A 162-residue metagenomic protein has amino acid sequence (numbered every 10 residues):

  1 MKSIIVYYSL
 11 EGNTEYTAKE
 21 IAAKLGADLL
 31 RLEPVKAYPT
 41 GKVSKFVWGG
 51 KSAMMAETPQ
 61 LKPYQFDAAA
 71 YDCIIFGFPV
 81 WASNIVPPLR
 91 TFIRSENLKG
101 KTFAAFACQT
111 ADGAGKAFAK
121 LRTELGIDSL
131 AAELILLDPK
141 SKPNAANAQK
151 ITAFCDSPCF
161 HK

Functional and structural regions predicted by a protein language model:
M1-F76, S83-I85, R90, R94 (+1 more regions): N-terminal beta1-alpha1-beta2 submodule of the flavodoxin-like/Rossmannoid cofactor-binding fold
I5, F76, A104-A107, A132: Structural beta-sheet core signal
R31-P34, F106-A107, A132-D138: A generic structural motif
V80-S83, Q109-G113, D138-S141: Short Gly/Pro-enriched loop/turn and capping motifs at secondary-structure junctions
R94-G100, E124-I127: Short, conserved loop/helix-junction motifs that constitute active-site signature segments in enzyme catalytic cores
K116-L125: Short, aromatic/basic amphipathic alpha-helical patches
S129-K162: Glycine-rich phosphate/pyrophosphate-binding loop and the adjoining helix
